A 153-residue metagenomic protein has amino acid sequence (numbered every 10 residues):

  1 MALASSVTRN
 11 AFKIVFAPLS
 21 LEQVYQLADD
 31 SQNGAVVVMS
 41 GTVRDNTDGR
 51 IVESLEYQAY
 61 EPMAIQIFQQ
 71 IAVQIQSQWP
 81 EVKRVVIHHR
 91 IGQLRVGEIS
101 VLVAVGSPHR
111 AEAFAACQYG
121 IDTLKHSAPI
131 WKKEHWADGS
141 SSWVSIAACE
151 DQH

Functional and structural regions predicted by a protein language model:
M1-I99, G106-P108, E112-Q118, D122-H153: N-terminal, polar/charged subdomain of small-to-medium soluble alpha/beta proteins
